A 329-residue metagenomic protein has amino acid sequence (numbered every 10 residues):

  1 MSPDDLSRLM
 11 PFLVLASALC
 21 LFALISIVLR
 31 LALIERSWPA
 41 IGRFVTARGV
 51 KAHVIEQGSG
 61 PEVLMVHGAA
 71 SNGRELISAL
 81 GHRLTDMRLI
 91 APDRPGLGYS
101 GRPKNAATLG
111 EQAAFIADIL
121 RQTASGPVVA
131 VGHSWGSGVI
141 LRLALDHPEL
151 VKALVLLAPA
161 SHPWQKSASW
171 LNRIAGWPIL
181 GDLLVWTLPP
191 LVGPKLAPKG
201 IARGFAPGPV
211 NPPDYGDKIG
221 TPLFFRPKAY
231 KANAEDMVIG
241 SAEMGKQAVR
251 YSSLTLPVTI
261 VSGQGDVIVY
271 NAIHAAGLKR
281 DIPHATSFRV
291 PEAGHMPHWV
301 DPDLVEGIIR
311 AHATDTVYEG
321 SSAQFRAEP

Functional and structural regions predicted by a protein language model:
M1-P61, T85-M87, G126, T314-P329: Alpha/beta-hydrolase fold catalytic core
L33-I34, P189-S253: Conserved alpha/beta-hydrolase catalytic His-Asp/Glu region
I55-Q57, A91-V131, W135, S167 (+1 more regions): Active-site loop/oxyanion-hole signature of alpha/beta-hydrolase fold enzymes
E56-Y99: Conserved HGGG/HGGXW glycine-rich cap/lid loop of the alpha/beta-hydrolase fold
L145, L154-W186: Flexible "cap/lid" loop of the alpha/beta hydrolase fold
L254, I260-S262: Short beta-strand/loop motif that positions the catalytic acidic residue of the alpha/beta-hydrolase fold
G265-V269: Acidic catalytic loop of the alpha/beta-hydrolase fold
P283-P329: Catalytic active-site module of serine/aspartate enzymes centered on a nucleophile-bearing elbow/loop
